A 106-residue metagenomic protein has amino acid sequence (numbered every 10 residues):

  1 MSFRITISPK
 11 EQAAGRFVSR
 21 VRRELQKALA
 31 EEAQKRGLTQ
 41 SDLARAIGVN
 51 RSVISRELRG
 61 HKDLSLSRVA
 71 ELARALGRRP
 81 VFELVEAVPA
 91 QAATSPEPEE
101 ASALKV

Functional and structural regions predicted by a protein language model:
M1-Q34, A93-V106: N-terminal flexible/basic segments that precede or flank functional cores
E31-S55: Short alpha-helical DNA-recognition segment
T39, S65-R68: Residues that mark the N-terminal boundary/hinge immediately upstream of a DNA-recognition element
S67-E83: DNA major-groove recognition helix of helix-turn-helix/homeodomain DNA-binding modules
E83-T94: Short amphipathic recognition helices of helix-turn-helix/homeodomain-type DNA-binding modules
